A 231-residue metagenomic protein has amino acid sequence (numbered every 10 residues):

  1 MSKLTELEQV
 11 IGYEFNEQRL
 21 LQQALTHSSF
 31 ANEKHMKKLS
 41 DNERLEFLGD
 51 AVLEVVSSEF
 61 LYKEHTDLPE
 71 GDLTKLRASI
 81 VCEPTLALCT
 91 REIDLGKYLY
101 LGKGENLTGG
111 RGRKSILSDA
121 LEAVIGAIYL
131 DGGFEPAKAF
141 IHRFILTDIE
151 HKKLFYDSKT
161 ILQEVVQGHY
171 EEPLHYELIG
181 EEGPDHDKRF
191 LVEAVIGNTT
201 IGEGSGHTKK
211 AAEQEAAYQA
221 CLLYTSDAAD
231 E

Functional and structural regions predicted by a protein language model:
M1-S226: Double-stranded RNA-binding/processing signature
D227-E231: A short, hydrophobic C-terminal helix/tail in secreted or cell-surface proteins
